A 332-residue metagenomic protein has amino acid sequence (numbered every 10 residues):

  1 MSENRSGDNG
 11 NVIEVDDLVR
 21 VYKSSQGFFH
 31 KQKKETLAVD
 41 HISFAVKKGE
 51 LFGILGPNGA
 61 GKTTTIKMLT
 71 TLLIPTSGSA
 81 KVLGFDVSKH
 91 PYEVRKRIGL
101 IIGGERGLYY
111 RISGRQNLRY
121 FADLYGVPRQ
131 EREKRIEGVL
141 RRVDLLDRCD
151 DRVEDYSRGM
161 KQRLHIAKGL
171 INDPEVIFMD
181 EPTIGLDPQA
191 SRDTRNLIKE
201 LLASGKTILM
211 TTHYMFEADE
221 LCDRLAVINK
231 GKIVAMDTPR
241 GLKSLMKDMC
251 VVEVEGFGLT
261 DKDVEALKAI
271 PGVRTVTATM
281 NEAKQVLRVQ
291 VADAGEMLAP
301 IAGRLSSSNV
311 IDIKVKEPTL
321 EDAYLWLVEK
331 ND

Functional and structural regions predicted by a protein language model:
R119, D123, Q130-R148: Conserved ABC ATPase "signature" region
I166: Hydrophobic anchor residue at the start of the ABC signature
D173: Conserved catalytic motifs of ABC-family nucleotide-binding domains
I177-E181: Catalytic Walker B motif of ABC-type/P-loop ATPase nucleotide-binding domains
R195-A292: ABC transporter nucleotide-binding domain
